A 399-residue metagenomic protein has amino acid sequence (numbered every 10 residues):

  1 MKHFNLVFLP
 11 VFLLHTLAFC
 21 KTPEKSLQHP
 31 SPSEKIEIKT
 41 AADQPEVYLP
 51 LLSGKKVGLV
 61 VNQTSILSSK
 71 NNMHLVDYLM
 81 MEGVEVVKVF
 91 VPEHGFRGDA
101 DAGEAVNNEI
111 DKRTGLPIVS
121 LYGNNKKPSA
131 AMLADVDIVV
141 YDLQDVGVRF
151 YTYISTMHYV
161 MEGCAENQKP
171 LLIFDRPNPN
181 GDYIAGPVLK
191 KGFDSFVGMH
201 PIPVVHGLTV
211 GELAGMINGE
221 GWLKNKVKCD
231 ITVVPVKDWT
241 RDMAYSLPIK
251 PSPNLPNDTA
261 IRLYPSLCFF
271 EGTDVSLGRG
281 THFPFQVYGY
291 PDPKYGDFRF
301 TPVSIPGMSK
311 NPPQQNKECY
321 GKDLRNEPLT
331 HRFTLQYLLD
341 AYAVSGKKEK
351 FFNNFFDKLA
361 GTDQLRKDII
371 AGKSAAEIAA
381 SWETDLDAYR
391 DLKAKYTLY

Functional and structural regions predicted by a protein language model:
M1-E34: Bacterial Sec-dependent N-terminal signal peptides
E85-E93, F174: Short internal beta-strands
G98-G103, L172-D194: Glycine-rich, charge-decorated loop segments at or immediately adjacent to ligand/cofactor-binding or catalytic sites
N107-D135: Glycine-rich oxoanion-binding loops at beta->alpha junctions
D145-M157: Glycine/threonine-rich flexible loop motifs
D194-Y264: Conserved anion/nucleotide-ligand pocket segment
K237-P312: Glycine-rich, aromatic-lined ligand/substrate-binding cores of catalytic and carbohydrate-binding domains
T281-E383: Conserved functional hotspot residues or short segments at active or partner-binding sites across diverse domains
